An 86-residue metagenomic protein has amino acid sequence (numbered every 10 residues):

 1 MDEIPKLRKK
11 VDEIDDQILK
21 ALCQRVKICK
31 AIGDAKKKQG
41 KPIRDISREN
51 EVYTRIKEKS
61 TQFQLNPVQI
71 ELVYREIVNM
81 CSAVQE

Functional and structural regions predicted by a protein language model:
M1-E86: Domain-level signature for soluble enzymes in the chorismate/prephenate branch of the shikimate pathway
